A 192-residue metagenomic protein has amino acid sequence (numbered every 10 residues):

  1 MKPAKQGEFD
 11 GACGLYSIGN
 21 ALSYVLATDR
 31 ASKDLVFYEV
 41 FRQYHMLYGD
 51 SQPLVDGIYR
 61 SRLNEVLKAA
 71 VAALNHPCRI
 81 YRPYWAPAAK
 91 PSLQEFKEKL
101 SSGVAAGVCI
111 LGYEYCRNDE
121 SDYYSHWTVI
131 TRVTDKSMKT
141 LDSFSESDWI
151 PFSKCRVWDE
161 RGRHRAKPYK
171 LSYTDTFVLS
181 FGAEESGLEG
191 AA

Functional and structural regions predicted by a protein language model:
M1-G7, G57-R62, G190: Short, charge-rich amphipathic segments
M1-S51: Active-site nucleophile-adjacent alpha helix/oxyanion-hole segment immediately C-terminal to the catalytic cysteine
Y16, Y24, Y38, Y44 (+7 more regions): Sequence-level detector for tyrosine residue identity
K33, F37-E98: Papain-like cysteine protease catalytic cores
P87-L141: Active-site-adjacent substructure of cysteine-protease-like catalytic cores
S121-D122, R132-A192: Noncatalytic regulatory segments and standalone regulatory/sensor domains
